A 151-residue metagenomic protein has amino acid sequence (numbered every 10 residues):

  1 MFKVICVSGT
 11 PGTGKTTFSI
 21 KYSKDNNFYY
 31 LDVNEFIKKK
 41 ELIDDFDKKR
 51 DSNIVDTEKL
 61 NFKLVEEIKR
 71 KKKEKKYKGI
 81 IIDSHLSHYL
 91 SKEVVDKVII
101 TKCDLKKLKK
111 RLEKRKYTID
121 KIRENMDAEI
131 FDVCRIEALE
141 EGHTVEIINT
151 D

Functional and structural regions predicted by a protein language model:
V7: Hydrophobic anchor at the beta1->P-loop junction of P-loop NTPases
T10: P-loop (Walker A) phosphate-binding loop of NTP-binding proteins
T13: ATP-binding Walker
T16: Walker A/P-loop
D25, Y29-L90: ATP-dependent small-molecule kinase phosphotransfer cores that center on conserved nucleotide phosphate-binding segments
V95-K116, N125: Conserved phosphate-donor/acceptor-positioning beta-strand/loop module used by diverse small-molecule
I119-D151: Small-molecule kinase domains that catalyze NTP-dependent phosphoryl transfer to phosphate-bearing small molecules
